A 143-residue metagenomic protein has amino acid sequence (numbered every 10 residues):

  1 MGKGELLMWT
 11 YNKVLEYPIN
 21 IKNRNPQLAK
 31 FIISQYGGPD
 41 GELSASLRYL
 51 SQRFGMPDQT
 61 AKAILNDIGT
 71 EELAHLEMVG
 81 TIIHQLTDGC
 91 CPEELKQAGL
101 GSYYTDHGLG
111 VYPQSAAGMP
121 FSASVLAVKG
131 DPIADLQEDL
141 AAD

Functional and structural regions predicted by a protein language model:
M1-L7: Short, Lys/Arg-enriched N-terminal segments with co-localized hydrophobic residues within the first ~10-30 amino acids
L7-D143: Non-heme di-metal
